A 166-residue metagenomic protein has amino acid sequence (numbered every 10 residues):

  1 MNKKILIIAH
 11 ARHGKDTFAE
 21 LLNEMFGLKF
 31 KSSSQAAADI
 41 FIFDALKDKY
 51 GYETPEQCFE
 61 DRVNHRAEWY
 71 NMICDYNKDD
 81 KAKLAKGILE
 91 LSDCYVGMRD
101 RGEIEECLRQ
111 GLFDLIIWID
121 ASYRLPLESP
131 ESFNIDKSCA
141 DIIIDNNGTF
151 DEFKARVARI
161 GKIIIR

Functional and structural regions predicted by a protein language model:
M1-K4: Extreme N-terminal, non-catalytic leader segments that precede Walker-type/kinase nucleotide-binding cores
L6-L22: Glycine-rich phosphate-binding P-loop
A11-H13, S33-A38, I119-L127: Short, acidic/turn-prone active-site loops that include or flank metal/cofactor- and phosphate-binding residues
K15-D16, A38, D100-E105: Short, well-ordered alpha-helical microsegments
E24-K31: Post-Walker A helix-loop "phosphate-sensing" segment adjacent to the P-loop in P-loop NTPases
S33-D93, R99: ATP-dependent small-molecule kinase phosphotransfer cores that center on conserved nucleotide phosphate-binding segments
K83, W118-R166: Small-molecule kinase domains that catalyze NTP-dependent phosphoryl transfer to phosphate-bearing small molecules
A85-N134: ATP-dependent NMP and nucleoside kinases share a basic, alpha-helical "lid"
